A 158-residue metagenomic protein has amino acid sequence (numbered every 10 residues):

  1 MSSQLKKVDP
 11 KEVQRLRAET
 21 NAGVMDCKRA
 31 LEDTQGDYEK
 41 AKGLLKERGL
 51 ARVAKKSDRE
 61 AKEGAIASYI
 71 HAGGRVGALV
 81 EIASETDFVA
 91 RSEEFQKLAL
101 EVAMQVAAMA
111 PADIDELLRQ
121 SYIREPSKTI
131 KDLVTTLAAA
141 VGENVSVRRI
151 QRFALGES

Functional and structural regions predicted by a protein language model:
S2-S158: N-terminal assembly/interaction segments in proteins that build large macromolecular machines
